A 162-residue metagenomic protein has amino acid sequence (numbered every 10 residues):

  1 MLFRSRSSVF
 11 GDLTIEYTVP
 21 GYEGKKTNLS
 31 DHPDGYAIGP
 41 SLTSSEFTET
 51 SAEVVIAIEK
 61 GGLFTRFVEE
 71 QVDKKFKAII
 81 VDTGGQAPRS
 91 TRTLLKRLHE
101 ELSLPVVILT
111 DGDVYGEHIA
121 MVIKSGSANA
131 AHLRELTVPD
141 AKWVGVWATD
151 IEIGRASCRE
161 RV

Functional and structural regions predicted by a protein language model:
M1-P105, V114-V162: Nucleic-acid enzyme cleavage-core boundary/entry regions
D111: Glycine-rich phosphate-binding loop
